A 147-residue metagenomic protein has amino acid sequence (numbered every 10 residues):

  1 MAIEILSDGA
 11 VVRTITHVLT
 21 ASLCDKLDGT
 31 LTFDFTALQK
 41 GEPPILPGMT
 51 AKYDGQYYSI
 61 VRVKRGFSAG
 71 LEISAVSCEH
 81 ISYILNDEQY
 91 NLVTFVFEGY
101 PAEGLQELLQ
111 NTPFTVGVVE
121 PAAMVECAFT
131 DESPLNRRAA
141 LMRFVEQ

Functional and structural regions predicted by a protein language model:
M1-T94, M142-Q147: Assembly/oligomerization scaffold segments
I73, E79-Q147: Charged- and aromatic-enriched interaction segments used to assemble and dock large macromolecular complexes
